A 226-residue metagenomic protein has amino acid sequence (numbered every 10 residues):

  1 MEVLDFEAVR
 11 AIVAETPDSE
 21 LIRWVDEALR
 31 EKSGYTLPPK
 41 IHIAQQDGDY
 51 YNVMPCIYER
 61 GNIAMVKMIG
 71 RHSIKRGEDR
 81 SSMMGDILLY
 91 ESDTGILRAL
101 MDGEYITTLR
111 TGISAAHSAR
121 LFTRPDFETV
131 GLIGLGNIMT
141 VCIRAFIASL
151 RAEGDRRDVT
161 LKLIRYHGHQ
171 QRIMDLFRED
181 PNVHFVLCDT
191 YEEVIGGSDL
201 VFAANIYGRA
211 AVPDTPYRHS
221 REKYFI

Functional and structural regions predicted by a protein language model:
M1-T108, S114-A116, D126: N-terminal ligand-binding/catalytic initiation module
F122-T129, H219-R221: Short helix-loop-beta connector
L135-G136: Glycine-rich Rossmann-fold phosphate-binding loop(s) that bind the pyrophosphate of adenine dinucleotide cofactors
M139-T140: N-terminal Rossmann-fold NAD(P) dinucleotide-binding loop
F146: Aromatic pocket-lining residues of Rossmann-like dinucleotide-binding sites
S149-R178: NAD(P)-binding Rossmann-fold cofactor-contacting core
N182-I226: Rossmann-like adenosine-cofactor binding region
